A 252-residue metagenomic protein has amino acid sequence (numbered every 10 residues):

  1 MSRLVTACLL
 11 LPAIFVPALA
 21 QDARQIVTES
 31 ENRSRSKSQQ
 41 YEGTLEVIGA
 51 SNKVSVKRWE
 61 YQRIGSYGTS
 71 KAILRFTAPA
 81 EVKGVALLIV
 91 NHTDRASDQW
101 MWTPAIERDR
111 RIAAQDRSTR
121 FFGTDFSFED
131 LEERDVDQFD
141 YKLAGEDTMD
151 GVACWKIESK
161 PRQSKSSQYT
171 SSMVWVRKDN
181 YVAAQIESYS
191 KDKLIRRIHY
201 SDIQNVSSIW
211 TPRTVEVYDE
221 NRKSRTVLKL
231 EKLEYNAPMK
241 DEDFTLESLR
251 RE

Functional and structural regions predicted by a protein language model:
M1-C8: Bacterial N-terminal signal peptides that target proteins for export
F15-A20: Sec/Tat signal peptide C-region and signal peptidase I cleavage site
D22-A105, K142: N-terminal mature ectodomain segment of secretory-pathway/periplasmic proteins
R24, S55-V56, E132-L143, L194-R197: A short, amphipathic edge element
T28, L88-V90, D98-W102, R108-I112 (+2 more regions): Gly/Pro-enriched, hydrophobic low-complexity segments that function as extracytoplasmic propeptides/linkers
I64-S70, A144-A153, V206-S207: Short, ordered beta-strand-loop transition motifs
R251-E252: Short, solvent-exposed mixed-charge patches
